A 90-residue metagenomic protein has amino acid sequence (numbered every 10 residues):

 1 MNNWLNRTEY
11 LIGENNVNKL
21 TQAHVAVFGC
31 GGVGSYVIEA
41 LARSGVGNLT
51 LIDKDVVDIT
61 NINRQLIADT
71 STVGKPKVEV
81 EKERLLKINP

Functional and structural regions predicted by a protein language model:
M1-V25: N-terminal charged helix/coil linker that caps or initiates catalytic domains
N2, Y10, E14, G31 (+3 more regions): Electropositive phosphate-/nucleotide-binding environments in soluble metabolic enzymes
L5, I12, E39-A40, I67-A68: Broad hydrophobic/π-residue packing in well-ordered secondary structure
R7, L11, N15, Y36 (+1 more regions): Membrane-targeting and insertion segments and their boundary/processing signals
G13, T21, G29, D58-N61 (+1 more regions): General secondary-structure edge motif
N18, E39, E83, K87: Surface-exposed charge patches
T21-D53: Glycine-rich adenosine-cofactor-binding loop
V46, L51-P90: Glycine-rich phosphate-binding loop and adjoining beta1-alpha1-beta2 segment of Rossmann-like nucleotide-binding folds
